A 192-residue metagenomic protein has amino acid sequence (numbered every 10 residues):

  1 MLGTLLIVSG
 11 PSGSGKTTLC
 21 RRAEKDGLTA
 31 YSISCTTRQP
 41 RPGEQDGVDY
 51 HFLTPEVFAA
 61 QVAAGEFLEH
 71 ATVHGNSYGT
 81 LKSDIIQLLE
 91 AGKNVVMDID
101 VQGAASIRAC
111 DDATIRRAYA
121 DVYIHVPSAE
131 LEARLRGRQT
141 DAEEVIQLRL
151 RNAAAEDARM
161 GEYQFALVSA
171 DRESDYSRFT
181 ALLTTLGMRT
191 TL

Functional and structural regions predicted by a protein language model:
L5-I7: Short hydrophobic/aromatic beta-strand immediately N-terminal to the Walker A/P-loop
S9-P11: P-loop (Walker A) phosphate-binding loop of NTP-binding proteins
S14: ATP-binding Walker
T17: Walker A/P-loop
K25-S34: Post-Walker A helix-loop "phosphate-sensing" segment adjacent to the P-loop in P-loop NTPases
T36-V95, V101-Q102: ATP-dependent small-molecule kinase phosphotransfer cores that center on conserved nucleotide phosphate-binding segments
N94-V101, T114-R138, V168: Conserved phosphate-donor/acceptor-positioning beta-strand/loop module used by diverse small-molecule
A133, Q139-D141, A155-L192: NTP-dependent small-molecule kinase module
